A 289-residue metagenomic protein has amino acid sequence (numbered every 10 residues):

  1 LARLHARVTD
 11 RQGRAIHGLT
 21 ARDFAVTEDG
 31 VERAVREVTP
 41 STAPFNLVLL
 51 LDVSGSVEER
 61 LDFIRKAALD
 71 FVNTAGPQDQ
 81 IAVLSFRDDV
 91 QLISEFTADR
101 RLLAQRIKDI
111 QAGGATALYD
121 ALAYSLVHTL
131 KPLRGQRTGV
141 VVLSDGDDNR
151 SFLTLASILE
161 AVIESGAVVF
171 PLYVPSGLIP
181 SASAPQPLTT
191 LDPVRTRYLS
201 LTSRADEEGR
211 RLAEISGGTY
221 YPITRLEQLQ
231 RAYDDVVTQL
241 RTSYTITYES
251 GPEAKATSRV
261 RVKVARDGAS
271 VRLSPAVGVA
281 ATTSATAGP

Functional and structural regions predicted by a protein language model:
L1-P289: Scaffold/interface architecture of coatomer-like assemblies
